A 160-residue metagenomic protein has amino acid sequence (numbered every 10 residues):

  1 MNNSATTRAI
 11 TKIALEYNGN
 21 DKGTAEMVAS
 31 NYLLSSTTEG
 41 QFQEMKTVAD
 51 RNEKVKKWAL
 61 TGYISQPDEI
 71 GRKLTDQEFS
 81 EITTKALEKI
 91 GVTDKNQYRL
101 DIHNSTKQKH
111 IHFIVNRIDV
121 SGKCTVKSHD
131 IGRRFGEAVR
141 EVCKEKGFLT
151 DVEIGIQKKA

Functional and structural regions predicted by a protein language model:
M1-A160: N-terminal nicking endonuclease/strand-transfer module with a His-rich metal-binding environment and a catalytic Tyr
